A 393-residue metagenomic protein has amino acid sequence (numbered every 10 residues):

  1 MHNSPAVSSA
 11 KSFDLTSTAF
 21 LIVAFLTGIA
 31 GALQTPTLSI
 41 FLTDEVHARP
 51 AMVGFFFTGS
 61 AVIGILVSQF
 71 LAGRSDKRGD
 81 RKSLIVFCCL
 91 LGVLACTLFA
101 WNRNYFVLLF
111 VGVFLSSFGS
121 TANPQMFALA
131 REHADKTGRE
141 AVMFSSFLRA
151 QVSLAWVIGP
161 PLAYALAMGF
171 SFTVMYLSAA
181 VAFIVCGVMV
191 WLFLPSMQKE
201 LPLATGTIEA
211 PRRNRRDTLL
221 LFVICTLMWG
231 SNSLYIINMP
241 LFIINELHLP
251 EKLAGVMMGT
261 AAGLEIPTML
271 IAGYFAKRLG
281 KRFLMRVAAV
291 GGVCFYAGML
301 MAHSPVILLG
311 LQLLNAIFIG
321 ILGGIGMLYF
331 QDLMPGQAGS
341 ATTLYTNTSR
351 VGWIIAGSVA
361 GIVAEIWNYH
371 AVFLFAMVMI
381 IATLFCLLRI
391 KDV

Functional and structural regions predicted by a protein language model:
V7-A61, N232-E246, A254: Helix-loop boundary and gating motifs at the non-cytosolic
F25, F106-N123, T226, I307-I321: Hydrophobic core of transmembrane alpha-helices in multi-pass small-molecule transporters, especially MFS/SLC-type
F55-G73, G259-I271: Central cavity-lining transmembrane alpha-helices of secondary-active solute carriers, predominantly the Major
V67-D80, A167, T268-G280, A364: Helix-to-loop junctions at the C-terminal end of transmembrane segments in multipass secondary transporters
S83-T97, A180, F283-G298, M377: Structural signature of the two symmetry-related core transmembrane helices
S120-D135, I321-M334: Intracellular juxtamembrane helix-capping segments at the cytosolic ends of symmetry-related transmembrane helices
A276, R282-G326: C-terminal transmembrane helical hairpin of 12-TM major facilitator-type secondary transporters
G336-I366: A late C-terminal transmembrane helix in Major Facilitator Superfamily
